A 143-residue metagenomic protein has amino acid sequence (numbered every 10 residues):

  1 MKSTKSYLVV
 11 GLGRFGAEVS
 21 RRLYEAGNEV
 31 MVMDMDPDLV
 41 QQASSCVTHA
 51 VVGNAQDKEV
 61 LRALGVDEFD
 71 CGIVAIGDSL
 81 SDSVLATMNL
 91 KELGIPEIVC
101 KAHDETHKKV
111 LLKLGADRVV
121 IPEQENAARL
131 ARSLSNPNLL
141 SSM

Functional and structural regions predicted by a protein language model:
M1-M143: Cytosolic regulatory regions of ion transport systems
